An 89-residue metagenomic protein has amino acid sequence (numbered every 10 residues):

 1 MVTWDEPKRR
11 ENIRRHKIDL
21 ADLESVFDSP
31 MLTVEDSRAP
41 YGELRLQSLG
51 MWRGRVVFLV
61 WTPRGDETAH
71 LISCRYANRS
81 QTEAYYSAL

Functional and structural regions predicted by a protein language model:
M1-L89: Ribonuclease/tRNase effector modules and their secretory precursors
